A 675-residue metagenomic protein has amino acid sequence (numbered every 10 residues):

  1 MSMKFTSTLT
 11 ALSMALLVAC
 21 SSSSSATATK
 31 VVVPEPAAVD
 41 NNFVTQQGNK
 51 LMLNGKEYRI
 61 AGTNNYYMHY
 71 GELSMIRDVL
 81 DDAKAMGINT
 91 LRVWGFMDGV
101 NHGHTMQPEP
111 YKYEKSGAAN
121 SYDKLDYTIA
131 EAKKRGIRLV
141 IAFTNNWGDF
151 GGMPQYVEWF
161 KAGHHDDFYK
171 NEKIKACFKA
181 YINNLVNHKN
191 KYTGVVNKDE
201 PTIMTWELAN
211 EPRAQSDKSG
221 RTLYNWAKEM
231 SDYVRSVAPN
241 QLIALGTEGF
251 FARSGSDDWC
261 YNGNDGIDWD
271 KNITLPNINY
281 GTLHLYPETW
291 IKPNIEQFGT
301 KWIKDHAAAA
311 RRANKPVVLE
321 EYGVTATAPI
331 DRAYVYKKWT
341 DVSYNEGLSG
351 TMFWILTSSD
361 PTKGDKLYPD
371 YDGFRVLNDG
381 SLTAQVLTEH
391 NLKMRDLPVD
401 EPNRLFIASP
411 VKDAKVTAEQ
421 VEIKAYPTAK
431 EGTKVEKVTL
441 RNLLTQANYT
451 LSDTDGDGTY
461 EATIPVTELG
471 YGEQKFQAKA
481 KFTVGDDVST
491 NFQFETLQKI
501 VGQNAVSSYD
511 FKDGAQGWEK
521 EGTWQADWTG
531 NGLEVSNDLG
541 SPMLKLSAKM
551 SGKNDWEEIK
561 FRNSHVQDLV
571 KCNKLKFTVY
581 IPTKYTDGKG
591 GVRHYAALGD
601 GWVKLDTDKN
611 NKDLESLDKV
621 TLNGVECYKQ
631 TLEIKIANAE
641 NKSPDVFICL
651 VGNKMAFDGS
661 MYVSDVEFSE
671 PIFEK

Functional and structural regions predicted by a protein language model:
L16-A37: Bacterial Sec-dependent N-terminal signal peptides
V39-K304, R312-N314, A326-V335, W339-K363: Active-site mouth of glycoside hydrolases
Y334-K412: Aromatic-rich peripheral "rim/lid" segments of glycoside hydrolase catalytic domains that contact and position glycan
P402-V416, Q420, K424-I500: Long, low-complexity serine/threonine/glycine- and acidic-rich segments characteristic of extracellular
K499-D527, K675: Extracellular carbohydrate-recognition regions
G532-D555: Short carbohydrate-recognition loop motifs
M550-K642, F657-Y662: Extracellular ligand-binding interfaces
N653-E670: Extracellular carbohydrate recognition
